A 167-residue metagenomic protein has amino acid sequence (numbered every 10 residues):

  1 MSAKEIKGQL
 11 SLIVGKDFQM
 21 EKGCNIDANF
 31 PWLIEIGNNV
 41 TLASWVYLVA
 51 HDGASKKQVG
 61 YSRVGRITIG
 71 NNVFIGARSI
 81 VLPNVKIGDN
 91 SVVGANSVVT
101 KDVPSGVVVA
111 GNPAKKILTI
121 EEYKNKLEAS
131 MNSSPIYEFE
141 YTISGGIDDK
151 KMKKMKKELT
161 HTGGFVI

Functional and structural regions predicted by a protein language model:
M1-S11, A114-I167: Terminal amphipathic alpha-helical/low-complexity segments used for targeting or macromolecular assembly
I6-G8, L12-I117: Structural signal for interior beta-strand "rungs" in well-ordered beta-sheet cores of soluble enzyme domains
